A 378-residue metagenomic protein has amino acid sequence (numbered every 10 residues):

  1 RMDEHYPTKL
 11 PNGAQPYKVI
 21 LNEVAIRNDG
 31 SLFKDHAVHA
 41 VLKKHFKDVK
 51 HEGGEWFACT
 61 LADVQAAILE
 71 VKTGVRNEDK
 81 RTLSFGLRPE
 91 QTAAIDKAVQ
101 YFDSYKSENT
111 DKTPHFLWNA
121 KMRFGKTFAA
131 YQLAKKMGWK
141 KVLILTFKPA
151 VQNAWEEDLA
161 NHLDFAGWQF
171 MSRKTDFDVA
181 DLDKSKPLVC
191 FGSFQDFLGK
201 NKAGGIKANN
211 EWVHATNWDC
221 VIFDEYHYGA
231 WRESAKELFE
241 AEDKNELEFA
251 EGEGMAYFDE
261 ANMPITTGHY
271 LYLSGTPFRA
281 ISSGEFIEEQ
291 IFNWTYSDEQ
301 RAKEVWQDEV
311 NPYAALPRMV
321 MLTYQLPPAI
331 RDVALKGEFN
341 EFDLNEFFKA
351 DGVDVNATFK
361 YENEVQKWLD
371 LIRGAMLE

Functional and structural regions predicted by a protein language model:
M2-P89: Non-catalytic accessory segments flanking enzymatic or RNA/DNA-binding domains
F85-K112: N-terminal pre-P-loop "Q-motif" helix
K106-L133: Walker A/P-loop
T110-D111, D183-K186, A203-D219: Short basic/glycine-enriched coil/helix segment immediately N-terminal to the Walker B
T127-L163, D196: Conserved Walker A/P-loop ATP-binding site and its immediately adjacent core in helicase/helicase-like ATPase domains
L163-G204: Inter-Walker segment of RecA-like/P-loop motor cores
Q195-D196, E211-L271, T276: SF2 helicase catalytic motif II
H269, A280-L377: Interdomain helical connector at the RecA1-RecA2 junction of SF1/SF2 helicase-like NTPases
